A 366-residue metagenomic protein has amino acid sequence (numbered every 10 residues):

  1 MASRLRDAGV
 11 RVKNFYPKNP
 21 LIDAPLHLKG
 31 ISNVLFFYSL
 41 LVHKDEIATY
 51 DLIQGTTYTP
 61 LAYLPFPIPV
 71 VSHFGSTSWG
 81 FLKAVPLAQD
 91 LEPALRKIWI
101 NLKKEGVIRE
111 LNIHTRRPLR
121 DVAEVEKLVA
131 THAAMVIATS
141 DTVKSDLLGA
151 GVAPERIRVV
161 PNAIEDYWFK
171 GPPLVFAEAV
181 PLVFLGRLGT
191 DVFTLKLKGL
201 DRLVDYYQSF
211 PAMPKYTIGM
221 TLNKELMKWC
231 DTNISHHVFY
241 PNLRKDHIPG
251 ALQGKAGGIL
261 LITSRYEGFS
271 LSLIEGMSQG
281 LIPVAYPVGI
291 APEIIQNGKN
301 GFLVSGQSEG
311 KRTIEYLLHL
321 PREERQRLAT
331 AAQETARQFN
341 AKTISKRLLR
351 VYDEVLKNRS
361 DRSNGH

Functional and structural regions predicted by a protein language model:
A94-V136: Membrane-proximal helix-turn-helix segments that form the acceptor-binding/catalytic region of lipid-linked
T142, A163: Carbohydrate-associated surface elements
W168, L174-K198, V204-Q208: Conserved donor-binding/catalytic core segment of Leloir-type glycosyltransferases
L226-G254: Nucleotide-activated donor-binding/catalytic signature segment of Leloir-type glycosyltransferases, i.e., the conserved
I259-I262, I282-A285: Short hydrophobic beta-strand element within catalytic cores of glycosyltransferases and related nucleotide-activated
R265: Aromatic "clamp/platform" in nucleotide-sugar-dependent glycosyltransferases that forms part of the donor/acceptor
N297-S308, Y316-R322: Conserved acidic donor-binding segment of nucleotide-sugar-dependent glycosyltransferases
Q326-K357: A charged, aromatic-enriched C-terminal amphipathic alpha-helix characteristic of glycosyltransferases across folds
